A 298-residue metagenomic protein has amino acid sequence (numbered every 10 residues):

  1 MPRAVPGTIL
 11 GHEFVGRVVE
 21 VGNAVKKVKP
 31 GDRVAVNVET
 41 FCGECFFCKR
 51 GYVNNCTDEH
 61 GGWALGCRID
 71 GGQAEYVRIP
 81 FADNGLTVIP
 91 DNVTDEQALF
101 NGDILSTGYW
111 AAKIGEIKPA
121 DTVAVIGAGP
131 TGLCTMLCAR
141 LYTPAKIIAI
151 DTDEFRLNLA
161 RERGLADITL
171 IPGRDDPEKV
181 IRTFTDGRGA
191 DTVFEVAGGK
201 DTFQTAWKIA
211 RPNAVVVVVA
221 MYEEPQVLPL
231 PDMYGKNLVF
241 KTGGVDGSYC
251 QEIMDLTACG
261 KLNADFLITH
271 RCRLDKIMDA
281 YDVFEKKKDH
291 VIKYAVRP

Functional and structural regions predicted by a protein language model:
M1-K49, P90-N92: Glycine-rich beta-strand-centered segment in the early N-terminal region that forms part of a ligand/cofactor-binding
R3-V5, E44-I126: NAD(P)H dinucleotide-binding glycine-rich loop of Rossmann-like/cofactor-binding domains, especially the beta1-alpha1
V88-R174, K179: Mid-domain Rossmann-like dinucleotide-binding core that forms the NAD(H)/NADP(H) cofactor-binding site
T143, I148, R161, G199-K261 (+1 more regions): Glycine-rich phosphate-binding loop and adjacent beta-alpha segment of Rossmann(oid) nucleotide-cofactor-binding
D175-D176, Q204-K208, G247-P298: C-terminal hydrophobic helical "lid"/dimerization subdomain of Rossmann-like NAD(P)H-dependent oxidoreductases
R188-F194: Short SAM/SAH-binding signature in class I
